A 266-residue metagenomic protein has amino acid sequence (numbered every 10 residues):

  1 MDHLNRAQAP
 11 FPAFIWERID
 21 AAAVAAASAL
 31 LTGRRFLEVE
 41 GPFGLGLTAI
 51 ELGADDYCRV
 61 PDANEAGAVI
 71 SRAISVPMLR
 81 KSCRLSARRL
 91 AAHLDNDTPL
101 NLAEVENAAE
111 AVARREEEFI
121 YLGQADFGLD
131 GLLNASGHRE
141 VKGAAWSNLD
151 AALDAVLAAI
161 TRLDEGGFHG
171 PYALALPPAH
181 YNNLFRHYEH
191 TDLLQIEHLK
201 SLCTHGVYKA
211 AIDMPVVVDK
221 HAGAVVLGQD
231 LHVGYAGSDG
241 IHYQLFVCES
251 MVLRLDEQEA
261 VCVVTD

Functional and structural regions predicted by a protein language model:
M1-V69, G228-Q244: N-terminal "assembly arms/tails" that initiate or stabilize quaternary assembly in self-assembling proteins
R34, E38, E116-G123, D164-G167 (+1 more regions): Long, hydrophobic, amphipathic alpha-helical segments used as structural scaffolds
E40, H187-D266: Sequence/fold signature of self-assembling virion shell proteins
I50-P99: Long, hydrophobic/aromatic-enriched structural stretches that serve as scaffold segments
K81, G170-Y172, I241-Y243: Structural beta-strand/beta-sheet cores of well-ordered domains, especially the beta-sheet scaffolds that support
R88-A158: Alpha-helical scaffold segments that mediate packing/assembly in large oligomeric complexes
D126-D130, H138, A179-N183, M214 (+1 more regions): Short, catalytically relevant binding-site loops at active-site mouths
L133-E197: Extended, solvent-exposed, turn-rich assembly/linker loops in the middle of proteins
